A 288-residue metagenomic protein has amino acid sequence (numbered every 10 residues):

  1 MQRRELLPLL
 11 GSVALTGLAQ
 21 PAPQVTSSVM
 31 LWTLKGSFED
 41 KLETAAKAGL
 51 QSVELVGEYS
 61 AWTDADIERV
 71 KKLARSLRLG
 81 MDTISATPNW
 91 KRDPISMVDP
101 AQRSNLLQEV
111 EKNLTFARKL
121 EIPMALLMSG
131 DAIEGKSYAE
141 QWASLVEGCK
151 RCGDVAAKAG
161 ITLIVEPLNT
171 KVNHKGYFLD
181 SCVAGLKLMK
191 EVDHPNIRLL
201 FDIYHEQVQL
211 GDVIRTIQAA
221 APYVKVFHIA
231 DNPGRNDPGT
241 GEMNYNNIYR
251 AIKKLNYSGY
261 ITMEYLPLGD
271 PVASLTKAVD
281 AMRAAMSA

Functional and structural regions predicted by a protein language model:
Q2-L15, Q20-T26, M30, L34-G49 (+2 more regions): Histidine-acidic metal/acid-base catalytic patches
L10-G11, L15-L18, P23, D93-R198 (+1 more regions): Active-site acidic/histidine proton-transfer and metal-coordination neighborhood in alpha/beta enzyme cores
T33-K35, Y59, T87-W90, D131-I133 (+4 more regions): Active-site-proximal loop/turn and secondary-structure-junction residues that shape catalytic pockets, frequently
K41-E58, E121: Catalytic domains of carbohydrate-active enzymes, especially glycoside hydrolases
L55-R75, S129-I133, N173: Glycine-rich, proline-tolerant flexible connector loops at the mouths of alpha/beta enzymes
T63-R78, E109-K119, V146-A157, I214-A219 (+1 more regions): Short amphipathic alpha-helices and their capping/turn segments at secondary-structure boundaries
